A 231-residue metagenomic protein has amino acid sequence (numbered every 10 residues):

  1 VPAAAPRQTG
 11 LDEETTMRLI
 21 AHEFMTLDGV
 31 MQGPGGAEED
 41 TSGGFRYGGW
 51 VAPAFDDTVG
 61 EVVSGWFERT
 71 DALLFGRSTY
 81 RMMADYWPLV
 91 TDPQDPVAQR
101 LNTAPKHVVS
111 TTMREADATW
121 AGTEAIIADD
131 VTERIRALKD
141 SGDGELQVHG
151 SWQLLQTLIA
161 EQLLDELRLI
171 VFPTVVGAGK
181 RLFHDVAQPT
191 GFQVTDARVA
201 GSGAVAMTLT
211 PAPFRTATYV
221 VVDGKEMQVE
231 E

Functional and structural regions predicted by a protein language model:
V1-T16: Short, Lys/Arg-enriched N-terminal segments with co-localized hydrophobic residues within the first ~10-30 amino acids
T16-L163, P173-E231: Portal/gating segments that form or line small-molecule/metal binding sites
E166: Periplasmic plug
